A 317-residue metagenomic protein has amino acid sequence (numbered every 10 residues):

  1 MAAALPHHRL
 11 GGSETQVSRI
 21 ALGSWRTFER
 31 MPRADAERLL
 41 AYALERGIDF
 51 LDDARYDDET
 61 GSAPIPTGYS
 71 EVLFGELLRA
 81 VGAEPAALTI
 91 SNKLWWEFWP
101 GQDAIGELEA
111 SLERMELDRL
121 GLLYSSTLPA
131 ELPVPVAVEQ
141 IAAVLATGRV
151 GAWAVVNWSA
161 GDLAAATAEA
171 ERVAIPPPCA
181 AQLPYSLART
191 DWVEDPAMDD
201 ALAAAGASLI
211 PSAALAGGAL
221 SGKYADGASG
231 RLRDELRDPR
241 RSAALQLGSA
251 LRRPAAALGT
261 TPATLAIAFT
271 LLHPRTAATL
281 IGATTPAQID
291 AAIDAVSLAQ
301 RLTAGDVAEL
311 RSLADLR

Functional and structural regions predicted by a protein language model:
M1-L88: N-terminal binding-site loop/beta-alpha segment at the start of enzyme catalytic domains that lines or forms
L10, L22, L51, F74 (+9 more regions): Conserved, mostly hydrophobic/aromatic
G11-E14, E45, G75-A86, E109-D118 (+2 more regions): Acidic (Asp/Glu)-rich catalytic clusters
V17-A21, D49-F50, A87-K93, R119-L123 (+4 more regions): Structural preference for beta-strand elements that scaffold enzyme active sites
G23-A34, N92-Q102, E131: Active-site mouth loops of central-metabolism enzymes
M31-A43, P100-M115, L163-A168: Short, acidic/polar
M115-E131: Active-site groove signature of glycoside hydrolases
L128-R317: Beta/alpha (TIM)-barrel catalytic core signal, keyed to glycine-rich beta->alpha loops juxtaposed to Asp/Glu that bind
